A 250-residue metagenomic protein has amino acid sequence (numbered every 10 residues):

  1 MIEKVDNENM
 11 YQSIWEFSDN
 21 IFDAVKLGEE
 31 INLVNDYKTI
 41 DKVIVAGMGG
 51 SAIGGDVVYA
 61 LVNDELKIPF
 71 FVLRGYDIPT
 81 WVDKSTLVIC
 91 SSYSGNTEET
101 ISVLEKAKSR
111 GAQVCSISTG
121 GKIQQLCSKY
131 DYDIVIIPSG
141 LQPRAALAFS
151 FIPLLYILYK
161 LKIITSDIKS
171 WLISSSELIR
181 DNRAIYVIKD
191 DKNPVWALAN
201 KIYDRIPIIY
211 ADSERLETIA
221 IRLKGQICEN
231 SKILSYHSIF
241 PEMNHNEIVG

Functional and structural regions predicted by a protein language model:
M1, D6, M10, I78 (+2 more regions): Glycine-rich, flexible loop/turn motifs
M1-L27: Cofactor-/ligand-binding subdomain signature composed of acidic, glycine-rich, tryptophan-containing flexible loops
D6-N7, S13, G28, N32 (+2 more regions): Active-site phosphate/pyrophosphate-binding segments
I21, L154, I227: A residue-level signal for conserved active-site and pocket-lining positions in enzyme catalytic cores
D23-E30, I68-R74, D191-K192: Short gly/ser/thr-rich secondary-structure transition/capping motifs
Y37-N182, N200: Glycine-rich phosphate-binding loops that contact phosphosugars or nucleotide phosphates
